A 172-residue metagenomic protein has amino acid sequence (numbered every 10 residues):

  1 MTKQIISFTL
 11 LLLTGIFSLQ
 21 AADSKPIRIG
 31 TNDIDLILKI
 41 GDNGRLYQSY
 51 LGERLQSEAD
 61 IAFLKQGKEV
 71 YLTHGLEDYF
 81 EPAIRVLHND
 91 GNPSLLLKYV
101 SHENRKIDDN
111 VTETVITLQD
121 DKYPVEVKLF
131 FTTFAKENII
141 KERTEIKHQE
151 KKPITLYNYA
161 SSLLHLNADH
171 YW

Functional and structural regions predicted by a protein language model:
M1-S24: Bacterial Sec-dependent N-terminal signal peptides
D23-I37, L46-W172: Polysaccharide-binding surfaces and accessory modules of carbohydrate-active proteins
